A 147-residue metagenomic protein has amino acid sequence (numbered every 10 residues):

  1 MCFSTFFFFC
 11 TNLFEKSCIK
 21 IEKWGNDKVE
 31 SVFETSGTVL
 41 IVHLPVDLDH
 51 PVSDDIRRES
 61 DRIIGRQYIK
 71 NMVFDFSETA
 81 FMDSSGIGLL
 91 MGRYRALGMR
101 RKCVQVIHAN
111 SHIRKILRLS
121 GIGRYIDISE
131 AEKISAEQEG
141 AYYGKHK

Functional and structural regions predicted by a protein language model:
C2-A80, R95-K147: STAS-like cytosolic regulatory interaction modules
D83: ABC-family nucleotide-binding domains
L90-Y94: Histidine-anchored nucleotide/phosphate-binding helix
